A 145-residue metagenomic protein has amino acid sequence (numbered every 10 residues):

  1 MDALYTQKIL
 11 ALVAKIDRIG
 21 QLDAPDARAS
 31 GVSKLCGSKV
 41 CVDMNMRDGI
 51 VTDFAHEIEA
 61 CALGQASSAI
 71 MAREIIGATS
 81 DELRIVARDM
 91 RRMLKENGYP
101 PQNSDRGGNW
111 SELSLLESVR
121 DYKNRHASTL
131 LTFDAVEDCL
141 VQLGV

Functional and structural regions predicted by a protein language model:
M1-I19, A78-V145: C-terminal binding/interaction regions
K15, I19-I58: Structured beta-strand/loop patches that form or line metal/cofactor-binding pockets in enzymes
L35, A69, N103-S104: Proteins with a high burden of low-complexity, intrinsically disordered sequence enriched in S/T/G/P/A and R, requiring
C36, L63, N124-R125: Secondary-structure capping and boundary motifs in well-ordered enzyme cores
V40-C41, G49, A72-R73, E82-I85 (+1 more regions): Short, surface-exposed, polar/charged, turn-prone segments marking secondary-structure boundaries
E59-Q65: Short, thiol/selenol-centered motifs that function as redox-active sites or metal-ligating centers
S67-T79: Alpha-helical support elements that line or immediately flank enzyme active sites and cofactor-binding pockets
